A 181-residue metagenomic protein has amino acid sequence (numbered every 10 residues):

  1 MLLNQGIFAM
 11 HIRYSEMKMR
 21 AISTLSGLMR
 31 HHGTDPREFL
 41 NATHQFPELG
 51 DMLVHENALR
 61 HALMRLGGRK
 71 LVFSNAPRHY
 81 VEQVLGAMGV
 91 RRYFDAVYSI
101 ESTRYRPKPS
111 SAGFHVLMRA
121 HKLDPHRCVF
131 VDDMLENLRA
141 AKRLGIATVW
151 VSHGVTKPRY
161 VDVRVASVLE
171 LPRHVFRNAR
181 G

Functional and structural regions predicted by a protein language model:
M1-N57, H79: N-terminal helical cap/lid subdomain that shapes the substrate entry/recognition surface in HAD-like hydrolases
H11-R13, F46-G50, G68, E101 (+1 more regions): Short, contiguous strand/loop micro-motifs
K18-A21, H32, K70, S74 (+1 more regions): Flexible interhelical turns and helix-capping residues at alpha-helix boundaries within structured domains
L28, L49, R69-K70, R91: A general structural signal for well-ordered secondary-structure junctions
R37, M64, L71, P77-R78 (+1 more regions): Asp-based, Mg2+/Mn2+-dependent phosphohydrolase catalytic module
G50-V54, V72, Y105: Short, surface-exposed alpha-helical recognition segments that flank or form part of ligand/macromolecule-binding
A58-G67: Catalytic-core regions built around general acid/base machinery
